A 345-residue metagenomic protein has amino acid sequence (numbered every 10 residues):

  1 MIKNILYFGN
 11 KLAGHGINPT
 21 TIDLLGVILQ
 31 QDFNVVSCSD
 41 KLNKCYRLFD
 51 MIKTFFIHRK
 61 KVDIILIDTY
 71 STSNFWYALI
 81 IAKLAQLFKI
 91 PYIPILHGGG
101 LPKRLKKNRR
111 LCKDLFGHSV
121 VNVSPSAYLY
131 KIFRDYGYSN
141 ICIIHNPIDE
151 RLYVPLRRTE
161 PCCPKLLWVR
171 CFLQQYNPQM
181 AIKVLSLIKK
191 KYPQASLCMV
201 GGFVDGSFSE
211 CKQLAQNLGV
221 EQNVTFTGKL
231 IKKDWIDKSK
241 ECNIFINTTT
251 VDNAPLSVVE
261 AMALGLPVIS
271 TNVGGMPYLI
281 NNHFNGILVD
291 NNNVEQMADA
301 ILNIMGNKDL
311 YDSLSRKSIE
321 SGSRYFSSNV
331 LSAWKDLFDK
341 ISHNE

Functional and structural regions predicted by a protein language model:
L6-F8, R157-K189, C198-F203: Conserved donor-binding/catalytic core segment of Leloir-type glycosyltransferases
Y128, P147: Carbohydrate-associated surface elements
Q194, Q296, N303, L310-R324: A short, well-ordered alpha-helix in the C-terminal region of glycosyltransferases
S196-E210, G228: Glycosyltransferase donor-sugar binding loop
E210-L230: Nucleotide-activated donor-binding/catalytic signature segment of Leloir-type glycosyltransferases, i.e., the conserved
T250: Aromatic "clamp/platform" in nucleotide-sugar-dependent glycosyltransferases that forms part of the donor/acceptor
P267-S270: Short hydrophobic beta-strand element within catalytic cores of glycosyltransferases and related nucleotide-activated
N282-H283, I287-V294, N303-K308: Conserved acidic donor-binding segment of nucleotide-sugar-dependent glycosyltransferases
